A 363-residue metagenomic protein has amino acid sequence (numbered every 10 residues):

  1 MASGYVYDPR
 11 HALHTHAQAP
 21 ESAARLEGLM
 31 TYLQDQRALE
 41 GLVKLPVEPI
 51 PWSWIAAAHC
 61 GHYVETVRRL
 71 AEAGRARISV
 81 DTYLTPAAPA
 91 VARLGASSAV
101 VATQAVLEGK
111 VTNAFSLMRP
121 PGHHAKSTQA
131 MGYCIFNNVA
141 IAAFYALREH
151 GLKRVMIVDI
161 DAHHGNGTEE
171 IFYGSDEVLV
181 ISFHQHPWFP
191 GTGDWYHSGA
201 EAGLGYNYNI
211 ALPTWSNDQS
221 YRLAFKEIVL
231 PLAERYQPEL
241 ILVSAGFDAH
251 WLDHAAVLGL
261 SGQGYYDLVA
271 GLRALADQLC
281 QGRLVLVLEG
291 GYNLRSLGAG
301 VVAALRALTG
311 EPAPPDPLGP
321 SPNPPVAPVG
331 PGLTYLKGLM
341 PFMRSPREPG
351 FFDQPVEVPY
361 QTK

Functional and structural regions predicted by a protein language model:
M1-A57: N-terminal low-complexity, Ser/Thr- and acidic-residue-enriched intrinsically disordered segments
M1-V6, H11-H14, E65-K363: A general "terminal functional-core" signal
E48-E72: Charged, often glycine-rich, active-site loop that binds/positions anionic groups
